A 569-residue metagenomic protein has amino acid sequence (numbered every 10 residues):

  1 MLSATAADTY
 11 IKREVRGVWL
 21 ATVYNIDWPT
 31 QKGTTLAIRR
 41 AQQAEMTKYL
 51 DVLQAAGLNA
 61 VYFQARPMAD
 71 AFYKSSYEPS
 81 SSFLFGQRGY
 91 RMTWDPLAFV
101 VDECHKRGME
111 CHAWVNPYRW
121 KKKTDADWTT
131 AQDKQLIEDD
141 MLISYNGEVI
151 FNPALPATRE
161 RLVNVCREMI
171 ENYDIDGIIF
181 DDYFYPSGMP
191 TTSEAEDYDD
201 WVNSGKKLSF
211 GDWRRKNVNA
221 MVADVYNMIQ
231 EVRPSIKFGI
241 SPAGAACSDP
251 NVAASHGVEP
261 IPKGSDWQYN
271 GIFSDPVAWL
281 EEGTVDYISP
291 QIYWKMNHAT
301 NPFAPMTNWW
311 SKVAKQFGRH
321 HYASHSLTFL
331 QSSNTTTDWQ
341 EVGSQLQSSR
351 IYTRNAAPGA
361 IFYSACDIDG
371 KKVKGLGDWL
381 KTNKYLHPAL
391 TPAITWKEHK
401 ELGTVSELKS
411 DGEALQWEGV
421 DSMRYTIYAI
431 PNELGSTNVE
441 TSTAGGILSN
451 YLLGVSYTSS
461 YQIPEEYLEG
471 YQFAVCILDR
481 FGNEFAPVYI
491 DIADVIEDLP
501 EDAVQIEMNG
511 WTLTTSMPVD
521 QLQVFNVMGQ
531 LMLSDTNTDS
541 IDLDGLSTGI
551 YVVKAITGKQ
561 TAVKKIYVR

Functional and structural regions predicted by a protein language model:
R13, A21-Q43, A113-N172, N270-G271: Active-site-adjacent "subsite" loops/lids of carbohydrate-active enzymes
A157-I292, H298-G318: Active-site neighborhood of glycoside hydrolase catalytic domains
F273-A299, V313-W396: Substrate-binding cleft of secreted/luminal carbohydrate-active enzymes
W396-V405, P487-G510: Residue-level detector of functionally pivotal "anchor" positions at catalytic/ligand-binding pockets or at interdomain
G412-S422: Conserved aromatic anchor
T426-L468: Recognizes extended acidic, P/S/T-rich segments that occur within or adjacent to Ig-like beta-sandwich modules
A429, L434, E497-R569: C-terminal outer-membrane/trafficking sorting elements
P431, I463-F485: Beta-strand-rich modules
